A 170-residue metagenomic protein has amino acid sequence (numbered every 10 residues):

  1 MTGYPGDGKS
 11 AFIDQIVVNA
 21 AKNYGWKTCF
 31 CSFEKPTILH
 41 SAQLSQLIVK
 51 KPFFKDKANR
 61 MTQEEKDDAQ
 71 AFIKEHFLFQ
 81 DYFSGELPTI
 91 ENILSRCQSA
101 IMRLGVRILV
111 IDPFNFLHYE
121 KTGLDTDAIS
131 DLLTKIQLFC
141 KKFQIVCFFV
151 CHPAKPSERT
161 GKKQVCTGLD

Functional and structural regions predicted by a protein language model:
T2: Residues at the beta-strand->loop junction immediately N-terminal to the Walker
P5: The conserved Walker
G8: Conserved glycine(s) of the Walker
F12-I16, H40: Hydrophobic positions on the alpha1 helix immediately C-terminal to the Walker A/P-loop
Q15-N23: Walker A/P-loop NTP-binding motif
N23-G105, Y119: Cytosolic-facing regulatory segments adjacent to core modules
S95, V106-F139, V146: Helical hairpin unit composed of two closely spaced alpha helices linked by a short loop
D127, D131-D170: Phosphate-binding/switch region of NTP-binding enzymes
